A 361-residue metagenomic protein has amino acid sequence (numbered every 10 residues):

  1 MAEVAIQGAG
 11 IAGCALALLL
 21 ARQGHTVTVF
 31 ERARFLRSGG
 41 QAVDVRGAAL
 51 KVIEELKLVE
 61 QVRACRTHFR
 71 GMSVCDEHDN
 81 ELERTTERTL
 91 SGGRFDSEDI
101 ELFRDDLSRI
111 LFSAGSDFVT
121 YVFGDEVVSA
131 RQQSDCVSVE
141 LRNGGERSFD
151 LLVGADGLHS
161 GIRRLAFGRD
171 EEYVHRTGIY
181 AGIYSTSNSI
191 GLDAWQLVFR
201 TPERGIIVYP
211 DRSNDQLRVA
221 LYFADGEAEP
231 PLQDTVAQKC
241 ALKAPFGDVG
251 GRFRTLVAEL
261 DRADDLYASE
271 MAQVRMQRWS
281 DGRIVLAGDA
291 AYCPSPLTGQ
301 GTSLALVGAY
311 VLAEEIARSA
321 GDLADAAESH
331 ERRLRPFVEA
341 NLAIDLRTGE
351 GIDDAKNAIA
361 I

Functional and structural regions predicted by a protein language model:
M1-A5, R22, A64, D79 (+4 more regions): C-terminal helical "tail/cap" subdomain of flavin- and related membrane-associated enzymes
A2-V4, A21, R46-I183, G226-K243 (+1 more regions): Conserved N-terminal helical subregion
A9-G10, R32: Glycine-rich Rossmann-fold phosphate-binding loop(s) that bind the pyrophosphate of adenine dinucleotide cofactors
G13-C14: N-terminal Rossmann-fold NAD(P) dinucleotide-binding loop
A21-Q41: Glycine-rich FAD pyrophosphate-binding loop
T177-P210, Q233: Flavin-dependent oxidoreductases
N188-S189, R212-N214, F223-T298: FAD/FMN-dependent oxidoreductases across multiple families
